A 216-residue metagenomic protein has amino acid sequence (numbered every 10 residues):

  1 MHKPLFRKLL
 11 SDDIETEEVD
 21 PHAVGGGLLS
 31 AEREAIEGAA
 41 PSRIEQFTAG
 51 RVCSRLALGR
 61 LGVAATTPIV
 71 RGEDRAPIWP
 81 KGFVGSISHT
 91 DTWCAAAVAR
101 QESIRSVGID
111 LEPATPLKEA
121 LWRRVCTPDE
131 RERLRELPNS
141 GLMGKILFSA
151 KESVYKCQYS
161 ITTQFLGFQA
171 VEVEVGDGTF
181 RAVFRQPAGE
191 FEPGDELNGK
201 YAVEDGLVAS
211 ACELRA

Functional and structural regions predicted by a protein language model:
M1-A216: Core catalytic alpha/beta fold that binds nucleotide/phospho-ligands
